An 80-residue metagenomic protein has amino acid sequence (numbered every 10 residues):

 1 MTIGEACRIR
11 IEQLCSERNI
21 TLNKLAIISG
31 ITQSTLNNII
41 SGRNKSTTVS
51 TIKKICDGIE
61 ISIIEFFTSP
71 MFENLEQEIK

Functional and structural regions predicted by a protein language model:
M1, N38, F67-K80: Short, charged recognition helix plus adjacent turn of helix-turn-helix-like nucleic-acid-binding domains
M1-I20: A short, Lys/Arg-rich alpha-helix, primarily the initiator
E12, N23, K53: Residues within the helices of the helix-turn-helix
C15, A26, C56: The alpha-helix within a helix-turn-helix
G30-S46: Recognition helix of helix-turn-helix/homeodomain-like DNA-binding domains that insert into the DNA major groove
R43-D57: Short, basic-rich loop-to-helix N-cap that marks the start of a DNA-contacting helix
